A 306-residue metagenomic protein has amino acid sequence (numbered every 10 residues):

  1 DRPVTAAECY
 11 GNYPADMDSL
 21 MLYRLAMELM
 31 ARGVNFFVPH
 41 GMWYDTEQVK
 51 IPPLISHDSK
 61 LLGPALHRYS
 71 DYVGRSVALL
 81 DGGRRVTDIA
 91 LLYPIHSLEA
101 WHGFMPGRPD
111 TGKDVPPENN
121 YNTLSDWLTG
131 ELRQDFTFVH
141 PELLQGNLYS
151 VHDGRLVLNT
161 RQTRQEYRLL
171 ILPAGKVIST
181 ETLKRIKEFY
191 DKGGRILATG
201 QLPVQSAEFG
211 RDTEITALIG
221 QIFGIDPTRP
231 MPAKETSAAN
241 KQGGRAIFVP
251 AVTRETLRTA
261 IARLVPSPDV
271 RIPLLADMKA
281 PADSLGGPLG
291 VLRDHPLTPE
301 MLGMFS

Functional and structural regions predicted by a protein language model:
D1-S306: Carbohydrate-binding surfaces of carbohydrate-active enzymes
